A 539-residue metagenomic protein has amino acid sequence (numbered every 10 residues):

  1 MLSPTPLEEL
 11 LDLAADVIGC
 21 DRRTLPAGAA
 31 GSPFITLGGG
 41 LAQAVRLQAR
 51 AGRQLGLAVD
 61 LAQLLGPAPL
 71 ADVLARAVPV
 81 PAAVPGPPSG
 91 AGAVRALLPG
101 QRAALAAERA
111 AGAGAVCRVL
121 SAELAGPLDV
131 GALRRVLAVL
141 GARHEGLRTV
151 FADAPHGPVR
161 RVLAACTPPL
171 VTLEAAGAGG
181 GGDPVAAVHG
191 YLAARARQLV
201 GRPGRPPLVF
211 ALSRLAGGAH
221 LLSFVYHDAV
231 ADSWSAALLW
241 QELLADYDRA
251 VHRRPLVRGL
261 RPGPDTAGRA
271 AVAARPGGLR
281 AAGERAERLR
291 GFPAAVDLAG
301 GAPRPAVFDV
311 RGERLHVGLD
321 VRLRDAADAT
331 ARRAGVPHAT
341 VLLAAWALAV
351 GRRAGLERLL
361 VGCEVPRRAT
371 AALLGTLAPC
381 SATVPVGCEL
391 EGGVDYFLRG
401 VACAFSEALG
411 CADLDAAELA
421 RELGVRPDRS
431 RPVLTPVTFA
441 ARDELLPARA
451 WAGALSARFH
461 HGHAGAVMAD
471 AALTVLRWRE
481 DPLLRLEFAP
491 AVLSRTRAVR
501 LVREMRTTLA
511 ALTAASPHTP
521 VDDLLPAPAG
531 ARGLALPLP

Functional and structural regions predicted by a protein language model:
M1, V73-V94, S406, D428 (+3 more regions): Flexible, non-catalytic linker and terminal segments flanking ANL/adenylate-forming cores
M1-D12, P79-A111, R134-P184, G204-P206 (+3 more regions): Short amphipathic alpha-helices and their capping loops
L2-P88, V159: Phosphopantetheine-dependent thiolation modules in NRPS/PKS and related acyl-activating systems
I18, Q63, P81, V150-F151 (+5 more regions): A short N-terminal helical cap/helix-turn-helix that marks the beginning of AMP-binding/adenylate-forming
R22, L61-A62, G146-F151, R358-V361: Short, hydrophobic-rich beta-strand element in sensory/regulatory alpha-beta domains
V45, A49-R50, P67-V80, A96 (+8 more regions): Non-catalytic N-terminal regions of enzymes
R102-A111, V119-P127, L137-V139, D153 (+11 more regions): Adenylate-forming
